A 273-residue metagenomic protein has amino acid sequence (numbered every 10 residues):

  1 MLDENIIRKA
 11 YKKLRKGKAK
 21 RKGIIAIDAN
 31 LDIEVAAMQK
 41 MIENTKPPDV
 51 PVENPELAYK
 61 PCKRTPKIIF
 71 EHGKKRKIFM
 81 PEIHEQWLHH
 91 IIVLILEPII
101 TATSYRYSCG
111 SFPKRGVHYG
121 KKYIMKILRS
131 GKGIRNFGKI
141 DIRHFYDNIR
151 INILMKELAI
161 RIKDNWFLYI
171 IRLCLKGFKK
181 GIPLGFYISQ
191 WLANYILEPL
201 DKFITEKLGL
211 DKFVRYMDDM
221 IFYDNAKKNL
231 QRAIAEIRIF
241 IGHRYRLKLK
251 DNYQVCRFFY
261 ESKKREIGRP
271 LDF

Functional and structural regions predicted by a protein language model:
M1-N44: Non-catalytic, polymerase-adjacent accessory regions of viral genome-replication enzymes
E4, H89-R150: Active-site-proximal segment of RNA-dependent polymerases
I7, M38-K74, K163-G177: Reverse-transcriptase-like RNA-dependent polymerase core
L14-I25, I69-F79, Y105-Y107: Glycine-/proline-rich flexible loop or hinge segments
I24, D28-L31, P81, K114 (+2 more regions): Conserved phosphate/pyrophosphate-binding and hydrolysis machinery centered on Walker-type P-loop NTPases, extending
K75-S104, K179-K207: Conserved pre-motif C helix in the palm subdomain of viral-like polymerases
K122-M217, I221-G242, L247-N252, C256-F258: Conserved polymerase palm-domain catalytic core
D251-L271: Short, conserved micro-motifs composed of acidic
